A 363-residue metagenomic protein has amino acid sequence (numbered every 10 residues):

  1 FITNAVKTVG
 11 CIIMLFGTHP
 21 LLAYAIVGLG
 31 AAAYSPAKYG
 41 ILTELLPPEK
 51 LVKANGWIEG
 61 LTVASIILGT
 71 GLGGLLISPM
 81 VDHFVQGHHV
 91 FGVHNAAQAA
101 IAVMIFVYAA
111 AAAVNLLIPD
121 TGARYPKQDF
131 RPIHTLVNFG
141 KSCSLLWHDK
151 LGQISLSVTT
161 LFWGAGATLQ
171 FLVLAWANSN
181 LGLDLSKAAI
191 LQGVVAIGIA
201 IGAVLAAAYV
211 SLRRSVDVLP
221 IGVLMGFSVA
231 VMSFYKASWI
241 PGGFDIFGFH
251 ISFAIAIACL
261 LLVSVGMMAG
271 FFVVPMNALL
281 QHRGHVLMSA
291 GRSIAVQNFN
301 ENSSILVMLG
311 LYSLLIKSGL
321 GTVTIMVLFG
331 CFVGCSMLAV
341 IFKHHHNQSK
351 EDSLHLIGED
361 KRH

Functional and structural regions predicted by a protein language model:
F1-I13, D217-M232, V327-C331: Structural signature of the two symmetry-related core transmembrane helices
F1-K7, P20-S78, I154-S155, F162-Q170 (+4 more regions): Substrate-agnostic recognition of the 12-TM MFS/MFS-like secondary transporter fold
I12-G17, L68-M104, A175, S179-N180 (+2 more regions): Transmembrane alpha-helix termini and helix-breaking/packing motifs in multi-pass membrane transporters
G40, E44, E49, A96-R131 (+3 more regions): Helix-loop junctions on the cytosolic side of multi-pass membrane transporters, especially the intracellular loop
I77-A102, S144-V204, L219, L224 (+1 more regions): A single, central transmembrane helix in multi-pass transporters
D120-V158, N180, I246-F249, D360-R362: Juxtamembrane intracellular "pre-TM" segments in multi-pass secondary transporters
V218-F272: C-terminal transmembrane helical hairpin of 12-TM major facilitator-type secondary transporters
P241-F249, A254, R283-V286, F342-H363: Intrinsic disorder in cytosolic terminal tails and internal cytosolic loops of multi-pass membrane transporters
